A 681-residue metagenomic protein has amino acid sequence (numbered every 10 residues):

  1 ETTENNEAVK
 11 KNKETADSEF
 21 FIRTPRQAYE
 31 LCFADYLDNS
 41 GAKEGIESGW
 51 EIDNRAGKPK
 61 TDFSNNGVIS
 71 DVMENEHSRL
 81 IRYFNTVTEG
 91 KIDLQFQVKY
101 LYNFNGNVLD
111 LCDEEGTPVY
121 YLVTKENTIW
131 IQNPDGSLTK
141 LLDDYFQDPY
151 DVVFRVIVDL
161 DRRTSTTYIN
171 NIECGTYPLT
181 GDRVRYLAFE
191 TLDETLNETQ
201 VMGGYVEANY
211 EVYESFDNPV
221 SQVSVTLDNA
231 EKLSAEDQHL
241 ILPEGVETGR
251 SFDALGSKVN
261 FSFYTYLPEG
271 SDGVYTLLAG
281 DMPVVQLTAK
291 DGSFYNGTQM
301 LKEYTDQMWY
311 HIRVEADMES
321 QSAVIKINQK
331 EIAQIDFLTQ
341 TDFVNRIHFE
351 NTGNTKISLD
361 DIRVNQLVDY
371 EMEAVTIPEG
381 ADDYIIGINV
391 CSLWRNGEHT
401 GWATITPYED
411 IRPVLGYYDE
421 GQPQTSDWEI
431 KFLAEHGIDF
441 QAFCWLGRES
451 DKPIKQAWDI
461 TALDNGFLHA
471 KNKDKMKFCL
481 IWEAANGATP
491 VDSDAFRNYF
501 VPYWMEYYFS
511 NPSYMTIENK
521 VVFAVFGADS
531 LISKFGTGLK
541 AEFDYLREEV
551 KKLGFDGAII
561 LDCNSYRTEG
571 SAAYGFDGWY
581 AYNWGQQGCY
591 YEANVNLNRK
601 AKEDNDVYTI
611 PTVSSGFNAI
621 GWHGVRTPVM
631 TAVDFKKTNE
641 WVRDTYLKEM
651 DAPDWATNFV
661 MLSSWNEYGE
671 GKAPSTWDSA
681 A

Functional and structural regions predicted by a protein language model:
T3-A42, V212, N365-D382: Mature N-terminal, pre-catalytic/accessory segment of carbohydrate-active enzymes
F20, S40-I69, D217-H239: Extracellular glycan-recognition surfaces and repeat-rich motifs
A42, I172, T199-A208, D360-V364: Extracellular beta-strand elements of beta-rich domains used for carbohydrate recognition/degradation or cell-matrix
S70-T128, I241-S293: Secretory/extracellular carbohydrate-interaction modules and structurally similar beta-sandwich "look-alikes"
F96, Y150-L160, S165-T167, M308-A316 (+1 more regions): Short tryptophan-centered beta-strand motifs in secreted/extracellular beta-sheet-rich domains of glycan-recognition
Q132-R155, F294-R313: Short, aromatic/His-centered strand-loop micro-motif at the edge of beta-sheets
N170-Y186, N328-N345: Short, solvent-exposed beta-strand-to-loop segments that form ligand-recognition rims of beta-rich domains
V368-A681: Glycan-processing catalytic domains of CAZymes
